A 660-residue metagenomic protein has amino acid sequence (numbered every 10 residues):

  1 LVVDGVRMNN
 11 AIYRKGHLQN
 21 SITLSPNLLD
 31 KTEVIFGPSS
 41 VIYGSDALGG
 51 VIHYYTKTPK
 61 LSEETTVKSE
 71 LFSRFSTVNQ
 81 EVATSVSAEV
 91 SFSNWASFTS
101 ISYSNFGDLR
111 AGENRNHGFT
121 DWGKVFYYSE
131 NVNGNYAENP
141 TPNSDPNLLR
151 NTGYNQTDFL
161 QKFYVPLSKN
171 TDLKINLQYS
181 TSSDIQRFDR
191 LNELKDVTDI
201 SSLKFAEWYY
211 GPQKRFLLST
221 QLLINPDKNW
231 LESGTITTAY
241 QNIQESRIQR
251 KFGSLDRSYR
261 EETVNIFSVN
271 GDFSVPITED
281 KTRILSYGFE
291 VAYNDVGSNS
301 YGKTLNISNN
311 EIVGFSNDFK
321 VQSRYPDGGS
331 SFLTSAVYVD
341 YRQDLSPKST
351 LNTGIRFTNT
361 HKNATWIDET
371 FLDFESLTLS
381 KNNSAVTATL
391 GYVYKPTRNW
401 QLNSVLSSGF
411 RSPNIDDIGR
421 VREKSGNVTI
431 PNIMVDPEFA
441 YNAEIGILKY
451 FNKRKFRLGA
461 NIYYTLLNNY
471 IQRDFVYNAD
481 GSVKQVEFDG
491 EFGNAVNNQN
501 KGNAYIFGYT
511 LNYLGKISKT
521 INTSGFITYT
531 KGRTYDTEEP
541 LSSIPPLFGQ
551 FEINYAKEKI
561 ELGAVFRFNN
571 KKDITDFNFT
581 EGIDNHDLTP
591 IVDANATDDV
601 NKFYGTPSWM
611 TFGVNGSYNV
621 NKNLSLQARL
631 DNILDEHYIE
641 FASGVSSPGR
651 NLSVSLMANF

Functional and structural regions predicted by a protein language model:
L1-V2, L18-I22, V34, A47-E70 (+1 more regions): N-terminal periplasmic accessory domains that precede and gate Gram-negative outer-membrane beta-barrel machines
M8-F36: Short acidic/polar hinge/loop motifs at secondary-structure boundaries that mediate gating or recognition
N79-N105, N116-R187, K214-F216, E279 (+1 more regions): Transmembrane beta-barrel wall of Gram-negative outer-membrane proteins
G112-E113, F410, L466-N469, R473-F475 (+2 more regions): C-terminal beta-signal and adjacent terminal beta-strands/loops of Gram-negative outer-membrane beta-barrel proteins
P166-S180, Q213-E369, S384-A385, T389 (+5 more regions): Face-selective signature of the C-terminal outer-membrane beta-barrel domain
I200-Q221, N225-D227, P326-S330, T378-T387 (+7 more regions): Outer-membrane beta-barrel signature, preferentially recognizing the C-terminal barrel domain of Gram-negative
N242-S246, N359-T370, S380, Y394-A443 (+3 more regions): Surface-exposed extracellular loop regions of Gram-negative outer-membrane beta-barrel proteins, predominantly
P347, N359-T360, Y463-L467, V476-N578 (+2 more regions): Gram-negative outer-membrane beta-barrel transporters
